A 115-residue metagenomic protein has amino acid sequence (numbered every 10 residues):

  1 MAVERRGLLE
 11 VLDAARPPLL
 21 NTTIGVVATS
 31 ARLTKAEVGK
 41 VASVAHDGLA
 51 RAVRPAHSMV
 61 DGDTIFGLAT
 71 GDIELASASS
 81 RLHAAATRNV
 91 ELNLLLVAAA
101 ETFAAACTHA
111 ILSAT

Functional and structural regions predicted by a protein language model:
M1-T115: A structural signal for small-residue-enriched, beta-sheet-centric alpha/beta enzyme cores and oligomeric scaffold folds
